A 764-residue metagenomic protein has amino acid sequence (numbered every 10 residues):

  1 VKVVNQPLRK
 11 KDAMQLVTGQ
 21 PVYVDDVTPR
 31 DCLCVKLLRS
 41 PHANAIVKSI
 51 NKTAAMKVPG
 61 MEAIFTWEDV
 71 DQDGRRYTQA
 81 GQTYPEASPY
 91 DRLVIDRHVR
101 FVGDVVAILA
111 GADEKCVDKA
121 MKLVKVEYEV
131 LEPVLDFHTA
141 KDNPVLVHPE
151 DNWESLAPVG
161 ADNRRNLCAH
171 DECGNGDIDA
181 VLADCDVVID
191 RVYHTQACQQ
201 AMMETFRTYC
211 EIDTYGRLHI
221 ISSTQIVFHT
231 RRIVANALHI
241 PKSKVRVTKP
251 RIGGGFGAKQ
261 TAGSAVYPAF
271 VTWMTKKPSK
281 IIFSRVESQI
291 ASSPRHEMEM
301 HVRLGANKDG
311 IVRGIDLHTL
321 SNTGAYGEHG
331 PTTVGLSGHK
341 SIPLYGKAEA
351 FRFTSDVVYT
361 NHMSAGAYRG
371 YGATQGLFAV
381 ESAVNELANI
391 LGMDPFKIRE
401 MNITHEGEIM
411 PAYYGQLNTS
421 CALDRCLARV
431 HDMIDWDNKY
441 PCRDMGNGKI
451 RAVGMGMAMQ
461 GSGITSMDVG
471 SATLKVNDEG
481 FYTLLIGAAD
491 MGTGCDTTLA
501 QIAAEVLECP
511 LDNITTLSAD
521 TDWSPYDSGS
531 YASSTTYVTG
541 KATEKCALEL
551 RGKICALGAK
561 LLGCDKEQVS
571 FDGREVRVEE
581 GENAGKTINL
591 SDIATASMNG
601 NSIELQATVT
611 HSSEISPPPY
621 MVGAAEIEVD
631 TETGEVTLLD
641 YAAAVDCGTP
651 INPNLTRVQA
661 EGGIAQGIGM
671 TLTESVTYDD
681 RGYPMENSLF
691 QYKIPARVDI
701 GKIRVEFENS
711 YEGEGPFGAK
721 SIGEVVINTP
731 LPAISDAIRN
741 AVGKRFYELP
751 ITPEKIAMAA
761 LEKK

Functional and structural regions predicted by a protein language model:
V1-G160, M274: Flexible, low-hydrophobicity surface segments
Q6, D12-Q15, Q82-P85, A161-T208 (+5 more regions): Glycine-rich loop/linker segments at domain edges
W67-E68, H239-K244, M274-S279, K308 (+2 more regions): C-terminal catalytic domains of large/alpha subunits in multi-subunit enzymes
G74-Q79, A120-L123, S222, R231-I233 (+12 more regions): Short acidic, glycine/serine/threonine-rich loops at helix termini
P85, R97-H98, P241-K249, W273-S284 (+1 more regions): Conserved catalytic cysteine-centered active-site region of acyl-thioester-dependent Claisen-condensing enzymes
V147-L238, I403-F481, G623, M685-E706: Helix-loop-helix junctions that connect adjacent transmembrane helices in secondary transporters/permeases, recognized
R232, G253-K276, K280-F283, C495-A503: Thiamine diphosphate
S462-S524, T539: Catalytic phosphate/nucleotide-handling subdomain of diverse soluble enzymes
